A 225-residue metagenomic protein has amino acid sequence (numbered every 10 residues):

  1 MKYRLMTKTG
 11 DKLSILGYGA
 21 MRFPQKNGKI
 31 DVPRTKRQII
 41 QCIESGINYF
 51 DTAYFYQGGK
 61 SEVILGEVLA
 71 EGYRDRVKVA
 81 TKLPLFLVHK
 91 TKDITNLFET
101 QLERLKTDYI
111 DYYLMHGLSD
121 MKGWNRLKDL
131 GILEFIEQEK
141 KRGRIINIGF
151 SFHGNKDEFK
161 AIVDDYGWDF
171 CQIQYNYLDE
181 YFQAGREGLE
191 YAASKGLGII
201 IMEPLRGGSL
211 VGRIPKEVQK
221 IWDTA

Functional and structural regions predicted by a protein language model:
M1-V77, K141: N-terminal binding-site loop/beta-alpha segment at the start of enzyme catalytic domains that lines or forms
Y3, L118-A225: Beta/alpha (TIM)-barrel catalytic core signal, keyed to glycine-rich beta->alpha loops juxtaposed to Asp/Glu that bind
L5, L13-G17, N48-Y49, R76-K82 (+4 more regions): Structural preference for beta-strand elements that scaffold enzyme active sites
M21-P33, K82-D93, M121-W124, Q219-A225: Active-site mouth loops of central-metabolism enzymes
K26-I30, A53-E62, F86-K92, M121 (+2 more regions): Acidic-and-aromatic substrate-binding clefts and catalytic sites of carbohydrate-active enzymes
K29-C42, K90-K106, H153-I162: Short, acidic/polar
A70-V77, L105-K106, E139-I145, Y166-G167: Short helix-capping segments at alpha-helix termini
L102-W124: Active-site groove signature of glycoside hydrolases
